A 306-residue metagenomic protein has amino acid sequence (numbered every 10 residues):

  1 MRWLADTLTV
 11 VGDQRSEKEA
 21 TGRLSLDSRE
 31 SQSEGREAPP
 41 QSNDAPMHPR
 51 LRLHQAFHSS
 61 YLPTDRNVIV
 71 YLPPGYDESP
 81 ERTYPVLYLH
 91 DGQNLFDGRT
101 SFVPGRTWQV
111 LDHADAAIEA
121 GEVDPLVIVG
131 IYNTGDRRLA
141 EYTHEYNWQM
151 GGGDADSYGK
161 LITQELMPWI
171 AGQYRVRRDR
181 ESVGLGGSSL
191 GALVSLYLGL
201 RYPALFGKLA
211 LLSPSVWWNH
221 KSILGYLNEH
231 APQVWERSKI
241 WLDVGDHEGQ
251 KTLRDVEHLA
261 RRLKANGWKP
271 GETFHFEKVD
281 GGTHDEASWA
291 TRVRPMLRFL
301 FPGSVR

Functional and structural regions predicted by a protein language model:
L4, E34-R306: Non-catalytic cap/lid and distal C-terminal segments of serine-dependent acyl enzymes
A5-T9, A20-T21, A38: Ala/Thr-enriched low-complexity intrinsically disordered regions
T9-V11, R23, V129: Serine/threonine-rich, low-complexity intrinsically disordered segments
D13-Q14, L72: Compositionally biased, intrinsically disordered low-complexity segments
S16, S25-S33, S42: Serine residues within intrinsically disordered or low-complexity segments
